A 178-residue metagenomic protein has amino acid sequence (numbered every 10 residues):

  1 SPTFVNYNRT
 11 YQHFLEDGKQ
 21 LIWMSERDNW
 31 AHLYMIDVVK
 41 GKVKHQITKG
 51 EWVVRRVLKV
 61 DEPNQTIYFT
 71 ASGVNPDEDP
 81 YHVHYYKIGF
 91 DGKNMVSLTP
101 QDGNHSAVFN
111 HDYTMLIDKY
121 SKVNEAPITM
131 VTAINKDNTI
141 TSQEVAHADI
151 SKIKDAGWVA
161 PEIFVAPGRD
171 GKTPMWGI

Functional and structural regions predicted by a protein language model:
S1-K42, R55: Beta-propeller domains
S1-T3, Y7-Q12, M24, R56-E62 (+2 more regions): Non-catalytic accessory segments flanking enzyme active sites
N29-Y34, D77-Y86, N124-T132: Structural motif
V38-G41, G89-K93, I134-D137: Short loop/turn segments that connect beta-strands within beta-propeller blades
K42-K49, G92-P100: Blade-edge beta-strand/turn elements of extracellular beta-propeller and related beta-sheet repeat scaffolds
